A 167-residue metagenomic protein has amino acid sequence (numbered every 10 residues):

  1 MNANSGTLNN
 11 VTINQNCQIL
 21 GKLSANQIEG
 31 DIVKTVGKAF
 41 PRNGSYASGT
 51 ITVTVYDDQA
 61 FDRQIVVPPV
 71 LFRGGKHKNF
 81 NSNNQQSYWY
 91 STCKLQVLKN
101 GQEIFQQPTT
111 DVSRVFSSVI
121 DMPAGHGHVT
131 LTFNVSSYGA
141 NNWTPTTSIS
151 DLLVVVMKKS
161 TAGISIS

Functional and structural regions predicted by a protein language model:
M1-T35, A39: Low-complexity, small-hydrophobic/phenylalanine-enriched stretches that adopt extended beta/coil conformations used
G37-S167: Extracellular jelly-roll beta-sandwich "head" domains, especially the C-terminal globular C1q domain
